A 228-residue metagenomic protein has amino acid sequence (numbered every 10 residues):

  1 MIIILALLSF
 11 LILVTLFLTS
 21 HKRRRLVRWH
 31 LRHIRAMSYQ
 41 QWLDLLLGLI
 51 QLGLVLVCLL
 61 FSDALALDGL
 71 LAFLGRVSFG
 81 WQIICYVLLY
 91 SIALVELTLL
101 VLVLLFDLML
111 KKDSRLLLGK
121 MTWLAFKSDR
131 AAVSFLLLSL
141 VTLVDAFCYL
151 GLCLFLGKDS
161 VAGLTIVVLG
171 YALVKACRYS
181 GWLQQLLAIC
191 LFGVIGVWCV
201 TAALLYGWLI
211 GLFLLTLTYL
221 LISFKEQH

Functional and structural regions predicted by a protein language model:
M1-I84, V161-I166, S180, L217-H228: N-terminal, membrane-interfacial amphipathic/helix-forming hydrophobic leader that caps and precedes the first
A6, L88-Y90, V95, C199 (+1 more regions): Hydrophobic alpha-helical segments
I12-L16, Q51-V55, L94-L102, D145 (+4 more regions): Alpha-helical transmembrane segments of multipass membrane proteins
R32-S38, L59-V144, L154-D159: Juxtamembrane helix-loop-helix connectors linking adjacent transmembrane helices in multi-pass membrane enzymes
L56-A64, D68, V95, L99-V103 (+5 more regions): Short hydrophobic alpha-helical membrane-anchoring segments
G119-H228: Transmembrane helix-loop-helix hairpins at the membrane interface of multi-pass integral membrane proteins
